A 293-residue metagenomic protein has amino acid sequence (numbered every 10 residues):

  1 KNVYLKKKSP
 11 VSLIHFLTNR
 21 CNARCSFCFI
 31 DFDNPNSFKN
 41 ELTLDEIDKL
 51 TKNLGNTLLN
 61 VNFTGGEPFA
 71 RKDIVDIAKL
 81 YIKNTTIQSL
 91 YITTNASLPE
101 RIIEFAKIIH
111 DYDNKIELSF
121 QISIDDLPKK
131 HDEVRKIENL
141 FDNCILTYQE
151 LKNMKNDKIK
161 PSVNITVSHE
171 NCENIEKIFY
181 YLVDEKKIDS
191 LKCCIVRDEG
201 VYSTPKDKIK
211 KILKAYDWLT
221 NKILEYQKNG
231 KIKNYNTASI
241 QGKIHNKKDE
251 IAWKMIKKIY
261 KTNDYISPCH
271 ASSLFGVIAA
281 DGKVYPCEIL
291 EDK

Functional and structural regions predicted by a protein language model:
K1-L118, K211: Conserved alpha-helical substructure of the radical SAM core
Y112-K115, S119-Y285, I289-D292: Radical SAM enzyme [4Fe-4S]-AdoMet core and its adjacent flexible, acidic and glycine-rich loops/tails across
